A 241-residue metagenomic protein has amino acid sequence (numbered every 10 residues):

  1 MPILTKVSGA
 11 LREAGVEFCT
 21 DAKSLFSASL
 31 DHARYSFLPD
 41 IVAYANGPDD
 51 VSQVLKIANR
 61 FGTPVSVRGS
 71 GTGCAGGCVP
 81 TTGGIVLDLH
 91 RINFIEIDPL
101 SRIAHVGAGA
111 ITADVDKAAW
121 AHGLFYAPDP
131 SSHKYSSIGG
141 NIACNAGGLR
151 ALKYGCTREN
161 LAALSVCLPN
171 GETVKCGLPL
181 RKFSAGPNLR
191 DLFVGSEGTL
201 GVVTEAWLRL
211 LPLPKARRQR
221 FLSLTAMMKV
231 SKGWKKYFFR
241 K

Functional and structural regions predicted by a protein language model:
M1-K56, T72-R102, S131: N-terminal flexible segment immediately upstream of the FAD-binding catalytic core in FAD-dependent oxidoreductases
V7, A58, W234-F238: Short amphipathic alpha-helices in soluble, non-transmembrane regions that often serve as interface/regulatory elements
G15, F61-T63, F238-K241: A common structural junction motif
I57, G77-C78, A118, L192: Hydrophobic/aromatic ligand-binding patch that stacks against planar heteroaromatic rings of cofactors or nucleotides
R68: Conserved PLP cofactor-binding pocket of PLP-dependent enzymes
N93-D98, A104-R240: FAD-binding subdomain of flavoenzyme oxidoreductases
